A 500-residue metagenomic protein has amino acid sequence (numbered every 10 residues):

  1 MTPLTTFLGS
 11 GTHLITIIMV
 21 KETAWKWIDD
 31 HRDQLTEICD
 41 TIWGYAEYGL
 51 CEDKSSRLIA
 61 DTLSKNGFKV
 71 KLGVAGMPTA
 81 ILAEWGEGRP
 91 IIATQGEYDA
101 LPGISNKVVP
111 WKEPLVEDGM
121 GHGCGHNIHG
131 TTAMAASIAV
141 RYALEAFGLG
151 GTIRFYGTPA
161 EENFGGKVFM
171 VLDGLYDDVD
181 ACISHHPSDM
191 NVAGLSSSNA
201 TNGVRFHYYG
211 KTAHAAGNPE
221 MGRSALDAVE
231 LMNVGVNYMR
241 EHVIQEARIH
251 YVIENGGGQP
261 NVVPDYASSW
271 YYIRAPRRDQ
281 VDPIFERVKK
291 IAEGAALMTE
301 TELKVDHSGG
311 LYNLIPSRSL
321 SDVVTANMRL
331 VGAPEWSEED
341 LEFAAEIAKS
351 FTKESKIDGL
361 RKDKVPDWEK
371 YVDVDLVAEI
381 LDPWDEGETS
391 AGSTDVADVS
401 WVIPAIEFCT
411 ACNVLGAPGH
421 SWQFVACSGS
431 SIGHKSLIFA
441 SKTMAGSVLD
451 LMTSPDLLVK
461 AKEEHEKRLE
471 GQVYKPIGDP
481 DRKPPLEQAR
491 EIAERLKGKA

Functional and structural regions predicted by a protein language model:
M1-I18: N-terminal amphipathic/basic-hydrophobic helices that include classical n-h-c signal peptides and signal-anchor
V20, H31-Q34, I38, C51-T62 (+22 more regions): General structural feature for long, well-ordered alpha-helical segments within catalytic domains of soluble enzymes
V20-H122, N127, T131-T152: Acidic/His- and Gly-rich active-site-bordering loop/insert found across diverse amide/peptide-bond hydrolases
I42, A83, T94, H126 (+8 more regions): Divalent metal-coordination and catalytic microenvironments
E47-Y48, Y156-A160, S308-N313: Conserved short loop/turn motifs at secondary-structure junctions
K71-G73, E161, G194-S198, E386-S390: Short Gly/Pro-enriched turn/cap motifs at secondary-structure boundaries
T79, L101, V109-G121, N127-I128 (+3 more regions): Histidine/acidic-residue-rich, glycine-tolerant segments that coordinate divalent metal ions
E230-A500: Metal-dependent amide/peptide-bond hydrolase catalytic core, centered on the "pita-bread" metallohydrolase fold
